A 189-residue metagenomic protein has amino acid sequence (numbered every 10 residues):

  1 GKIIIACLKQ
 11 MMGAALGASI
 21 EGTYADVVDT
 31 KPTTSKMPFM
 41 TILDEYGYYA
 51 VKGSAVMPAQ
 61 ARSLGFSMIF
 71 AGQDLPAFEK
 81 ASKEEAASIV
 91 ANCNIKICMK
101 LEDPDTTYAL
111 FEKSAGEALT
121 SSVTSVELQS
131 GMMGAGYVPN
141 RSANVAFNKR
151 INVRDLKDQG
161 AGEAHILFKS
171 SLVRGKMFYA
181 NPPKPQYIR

Functional and structural regions predicted by a protein language model:
G1-P139, L172-R174, F178-I188: Conserved P-loop NTPase motor cores
V28-S35, Y137-Q159: Intrinsically disordered, low-complexity acidic Ser/Thr-rich regulatory segments
R150-P185: P-loop NTPase catalytic cores that bind/hydrolyze ATP
